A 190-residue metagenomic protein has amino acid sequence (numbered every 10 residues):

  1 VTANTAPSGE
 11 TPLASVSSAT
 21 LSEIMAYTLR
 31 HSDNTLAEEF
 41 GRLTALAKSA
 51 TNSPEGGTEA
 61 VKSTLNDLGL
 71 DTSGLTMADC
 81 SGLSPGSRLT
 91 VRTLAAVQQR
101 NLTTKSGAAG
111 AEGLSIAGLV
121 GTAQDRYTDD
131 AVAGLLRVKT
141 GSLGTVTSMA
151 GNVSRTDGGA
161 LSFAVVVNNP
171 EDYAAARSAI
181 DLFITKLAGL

Functional and structural regions predicted by a protein language model:
V1-A108: A small/polar active-site loop signature that marks catalytic segments
L70-L190: C-terminal soluble interaction/assembly domains
